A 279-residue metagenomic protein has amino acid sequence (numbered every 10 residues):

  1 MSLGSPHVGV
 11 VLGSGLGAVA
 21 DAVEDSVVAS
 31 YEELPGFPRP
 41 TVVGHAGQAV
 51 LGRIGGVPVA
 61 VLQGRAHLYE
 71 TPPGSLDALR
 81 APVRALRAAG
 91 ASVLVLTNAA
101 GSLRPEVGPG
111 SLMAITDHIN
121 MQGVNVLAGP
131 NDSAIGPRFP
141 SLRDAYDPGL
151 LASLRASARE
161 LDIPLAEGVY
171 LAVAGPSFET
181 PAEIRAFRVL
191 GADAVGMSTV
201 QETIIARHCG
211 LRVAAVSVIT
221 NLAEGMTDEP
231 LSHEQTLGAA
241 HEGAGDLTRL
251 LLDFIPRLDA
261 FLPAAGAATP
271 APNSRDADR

Functional and structural regions predicted by a protein language model:
M1-L142: Metabolite-binding pocket within alpha/beta catalytic cores that recognizes anionic/polar moieties
I119, G123, L127-P176: Histidine/lysine/aspartate-rich catalytic loop segments that bind and position anionic ligands
D132-R143, V189-A192, T227-A240: Glycine-rich tight-turn/loop motif centered on a GG-T
A156-D193, P256-P263, A268: Active-site/ligand-binding-proximal alpha/beta "capping" segment
F178-A223: A C-terminal functional module that forms or caps the active site or interfaces directly with catalytic machinery
E224-A277: His/Asp/Glu-rich mid-to-C-terminal helical/loop segments that flank catalytic regions of hydrolases
